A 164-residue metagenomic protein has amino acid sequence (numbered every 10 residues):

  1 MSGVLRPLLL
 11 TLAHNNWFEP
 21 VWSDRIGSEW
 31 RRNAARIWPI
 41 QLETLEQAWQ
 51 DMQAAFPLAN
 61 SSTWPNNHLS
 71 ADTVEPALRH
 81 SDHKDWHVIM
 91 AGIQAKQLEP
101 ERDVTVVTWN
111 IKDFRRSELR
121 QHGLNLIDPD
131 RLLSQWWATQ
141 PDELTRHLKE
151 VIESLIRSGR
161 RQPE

Functional and structural regions predicted by a protein language model:
G3-P39: PIN/NYN-family metal-dependent endoribonuclease catalytic core
V21-W22, V106-T108: A structural signal for short, well-ordered beta-strand segments and their strand-loop junctions that often border
R25-H68, W137, T145-E164: PIN-domain endoribonuclease scaffold, especially VapC-family toxins
S70-S81: Surface-exposed cleft-lining segments at the edges of enzyme active sites
D82-V104: Acidic, metal-associated active-site segment
G92, W109-N110: A sequence-level detector for short glycine-anchored, His/Arg-bearing signature motifs that mark catalytic or binding
P100-T105, I111-E164: Acidic, PIN/NYN-like endoribonuclease modules and their adjacent C-terminal/linker elements
